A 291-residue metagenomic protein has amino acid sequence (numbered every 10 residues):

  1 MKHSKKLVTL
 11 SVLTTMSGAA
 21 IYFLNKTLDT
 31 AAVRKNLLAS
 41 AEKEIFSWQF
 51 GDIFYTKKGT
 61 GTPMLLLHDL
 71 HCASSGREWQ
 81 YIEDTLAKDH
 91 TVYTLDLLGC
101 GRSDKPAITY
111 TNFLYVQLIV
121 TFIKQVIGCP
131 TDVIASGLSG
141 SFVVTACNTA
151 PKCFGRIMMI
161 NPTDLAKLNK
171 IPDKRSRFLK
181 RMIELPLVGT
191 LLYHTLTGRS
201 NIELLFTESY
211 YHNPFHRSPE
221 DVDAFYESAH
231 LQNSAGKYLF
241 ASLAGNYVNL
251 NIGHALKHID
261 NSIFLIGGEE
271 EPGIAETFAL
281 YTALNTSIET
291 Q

Functional and structural regions predicted by a protein language model:
K2-T27: Hydrophobic alpha-helical topogenic segments used for membrane insertion/localization
S47-K58: A short loop-to-beta-strand scaffold at the N-terminal edge of the catalytic core in hydrolase folds
K57-R102: Conserved HGGG/HGGXW glycine-rich cap/lid loop of the alpha/beta-hydrolase fold
T94-I134: Active-site loop/oxyanion-hole signature of alpha/beta-hydrolase fold enzymes
G128-D173: Conserved hydrolase catalytic core segment
D164-H212: Alpha-helical membrane-targeting segments
H194-A255: Conserved alpha/beta-hydrolase catalytic His-Asp/Glu region
H258-Q291: Conserved loop-alpha-helix segment in the C-terminal half of the alpha/beta-hydrolase fold that carries the catalytic
